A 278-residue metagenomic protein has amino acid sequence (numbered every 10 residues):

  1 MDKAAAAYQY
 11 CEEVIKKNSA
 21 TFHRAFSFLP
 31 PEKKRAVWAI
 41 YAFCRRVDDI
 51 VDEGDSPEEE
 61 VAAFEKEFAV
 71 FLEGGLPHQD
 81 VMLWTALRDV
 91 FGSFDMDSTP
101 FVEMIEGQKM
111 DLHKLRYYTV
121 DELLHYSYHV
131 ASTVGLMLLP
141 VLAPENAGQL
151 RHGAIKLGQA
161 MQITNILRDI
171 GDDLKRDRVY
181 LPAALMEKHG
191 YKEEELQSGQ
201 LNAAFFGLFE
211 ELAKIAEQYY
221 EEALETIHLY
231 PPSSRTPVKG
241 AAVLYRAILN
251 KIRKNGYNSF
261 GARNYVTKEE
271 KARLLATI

Functional and structural regions predicted by a protein language model:
M1-Q162, L167, G171-I278: Catalytic cores of Mg2+-dependent Asp-rich isoprenoid enzymes
